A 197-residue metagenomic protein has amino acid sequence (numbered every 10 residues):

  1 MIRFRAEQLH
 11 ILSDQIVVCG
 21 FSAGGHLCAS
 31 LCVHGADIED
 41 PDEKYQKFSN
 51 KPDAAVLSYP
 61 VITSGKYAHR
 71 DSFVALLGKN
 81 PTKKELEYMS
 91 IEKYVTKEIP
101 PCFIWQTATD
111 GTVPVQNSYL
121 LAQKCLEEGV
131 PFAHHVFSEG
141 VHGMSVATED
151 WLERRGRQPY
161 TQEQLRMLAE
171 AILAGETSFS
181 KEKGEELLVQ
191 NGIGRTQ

Functional and structural regions predicted by a protein language model:
M1, H26, S30, S90 (+2 more regions): Extracytoplasmic/secreted proteins, especially bacterial periplasmic and envelope-associated proteins
M1-R70, L86: Primarily recognizes the serine-hydrolase "nucleophile elbow" in alpha/beta-hydrolase and SGNH/GDSL folds
S13-Q15, K51-A54, I99-C102, E128-A133: Loop/turn elements at helix/coil->beta-strand transitions in domains of secreted/extracellular proteins
P41-Y45, K79-Y94, I99-P100: Active-site nucleophile elbow and catalytic-triad environment of alpha/beta-hydrolase enzymes
Q46-F48, P52-D53, H69-E85, R155-Q164: A catalytic-pocket lid/entrance helix-loop region that shapes and gates access to the active site across common
S64, T109-V113: Acidic catalytic loop of the alpha/beta-hydrolase fold
E98, F103-Q106, D110: Short beta-strand/loop motif that positions the catalytic acidic residue of the alpha/beta-hydrolase fold
Y119-Q197: C-terminal catalytic histidine-bearing segment of alpha/beta-hydrolase fold enzymes
